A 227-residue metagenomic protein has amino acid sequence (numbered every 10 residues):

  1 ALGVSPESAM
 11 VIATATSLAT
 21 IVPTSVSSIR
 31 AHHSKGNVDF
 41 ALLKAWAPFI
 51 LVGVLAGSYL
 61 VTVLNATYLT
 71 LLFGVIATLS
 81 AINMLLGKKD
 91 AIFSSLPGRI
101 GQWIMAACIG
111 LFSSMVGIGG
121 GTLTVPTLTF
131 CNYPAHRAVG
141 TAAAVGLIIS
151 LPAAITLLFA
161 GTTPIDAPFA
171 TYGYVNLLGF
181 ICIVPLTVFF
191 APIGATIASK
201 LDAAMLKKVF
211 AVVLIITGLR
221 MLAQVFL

Functional and structural regions predicted by a protein language model:
A1-A45, F49-I50, W103-G110, G121-A195: Small-residue-rich hydrophobic segments that form or flank transmembrane alpha-helices in multi-pass membrane proteins
A1-I12, Y59-Y68, L227: Helix-coil boundary and interhelical linker segments in multi-pass alpha-helical membrane proteins
A15, A45, Y68-V75, I100 (+2 more regions): Alpha-helical transmembrane segments of integral membrane proteins
V22-K35, G74-G98, P192, T196 (+1 more regions): Transmembrane helix exit motif
A31-A45, L64-L71, I92-L96, T196-L206: Interfacial helix-loop-helix linkers and transmembrane-helix boundary segments in multi-pass membrane proteins
G36-G53, A203-M221: Cytoplasmic juxtamembrane regions at transmembrane-helix boundaries
A56-L60, L111-G119, T156-L158, T217-L227: Hydrophobic alpha-helical transmembrane segments in multi-pass integral membrane proteins
